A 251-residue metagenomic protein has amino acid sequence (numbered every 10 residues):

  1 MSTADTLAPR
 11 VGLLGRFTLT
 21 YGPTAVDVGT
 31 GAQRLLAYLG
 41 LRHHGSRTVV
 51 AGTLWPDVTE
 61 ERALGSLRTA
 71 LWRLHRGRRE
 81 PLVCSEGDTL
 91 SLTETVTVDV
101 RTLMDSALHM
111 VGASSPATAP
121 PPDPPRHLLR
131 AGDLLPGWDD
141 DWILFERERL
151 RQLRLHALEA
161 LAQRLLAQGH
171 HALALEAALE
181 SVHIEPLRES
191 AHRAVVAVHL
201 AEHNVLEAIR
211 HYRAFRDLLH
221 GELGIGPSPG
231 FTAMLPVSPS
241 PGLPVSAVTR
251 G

Functional and structural regions predicted by a protein language model:
M1-S2, T24-Q33, L41-R42, W55-G65 (+1 more regions): Intrinsically disordered, charged and Pro/Gly-enriched terminal/linker segments that flank large helical-solenoid
P9-G12, P81-E86: Short beta-strand
G12-T24: Short, Lys/Arg-enriched N-terminal segment that forms or immediately precedes the first helix of a structured domain
L19, V50, L74, A208: Conserved RecA-like P-loop NTPase ATPase core
Y38, T53-D57, W72-R73, G77: Amphipathic alpha-helical regulatory segments at dimerization interfaces that relay allosteric signals between sensory
Y38-V50: Short capping segments at the starts of secondary-structure elements
R68-L71, H75-R79, R216: C-terminal flanking helix
